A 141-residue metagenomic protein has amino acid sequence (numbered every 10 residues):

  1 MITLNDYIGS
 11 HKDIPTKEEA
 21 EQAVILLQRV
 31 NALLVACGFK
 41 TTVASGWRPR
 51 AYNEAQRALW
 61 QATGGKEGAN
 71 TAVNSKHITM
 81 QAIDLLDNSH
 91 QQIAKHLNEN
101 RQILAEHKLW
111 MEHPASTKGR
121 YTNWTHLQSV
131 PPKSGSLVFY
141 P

Functional and structural regions predicted by a protein language model:
M1-P15, L59-I83: Short, conserved helix/loop micro-motifs enriched in His/Cys and acidic residues
M1-T42: Active-site acidic/histidine clusters and adjacent loop/turn architecture that either coordinate catalytic ions
T3, P15-K17, P49, S75 (+2 more regions): Alpha-helix initiation/capping motif
I8, S45, T63-E67, K118 (+1 more regions): Feature targets compositionally biased, intrinsically disordered low-complexity regions with long contiguous runs
E21, A32-A36, A58-A62, K95 (+1 more regions): Polar/charged alpha-helical tracts
L26-R29, Y52, Q81, I93: Amphipathic alpha-helical interface surfaces
Q28-E67: Extended, low-complexity, intrinsically disordered C-terminal regulatory tails of eukaryotic serine/threonine kinases
G68-P141: Catalytic cores and adjacent binding grooves of peptidoglycan-active enzymes
